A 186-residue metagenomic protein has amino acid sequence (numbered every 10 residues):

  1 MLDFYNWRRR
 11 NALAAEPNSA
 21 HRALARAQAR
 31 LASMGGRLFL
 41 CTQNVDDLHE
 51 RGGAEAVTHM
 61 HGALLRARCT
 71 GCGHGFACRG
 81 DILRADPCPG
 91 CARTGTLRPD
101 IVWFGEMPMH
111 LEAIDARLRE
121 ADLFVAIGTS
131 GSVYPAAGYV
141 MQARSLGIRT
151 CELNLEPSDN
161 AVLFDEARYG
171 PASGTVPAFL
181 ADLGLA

Functional and structural regions predicted by a protein language model:
M1-A186: Conserved catalytic alpha/beta core of Sir2/sirtuin-type deacylases, generalized to analogous enzyme cores that bind
